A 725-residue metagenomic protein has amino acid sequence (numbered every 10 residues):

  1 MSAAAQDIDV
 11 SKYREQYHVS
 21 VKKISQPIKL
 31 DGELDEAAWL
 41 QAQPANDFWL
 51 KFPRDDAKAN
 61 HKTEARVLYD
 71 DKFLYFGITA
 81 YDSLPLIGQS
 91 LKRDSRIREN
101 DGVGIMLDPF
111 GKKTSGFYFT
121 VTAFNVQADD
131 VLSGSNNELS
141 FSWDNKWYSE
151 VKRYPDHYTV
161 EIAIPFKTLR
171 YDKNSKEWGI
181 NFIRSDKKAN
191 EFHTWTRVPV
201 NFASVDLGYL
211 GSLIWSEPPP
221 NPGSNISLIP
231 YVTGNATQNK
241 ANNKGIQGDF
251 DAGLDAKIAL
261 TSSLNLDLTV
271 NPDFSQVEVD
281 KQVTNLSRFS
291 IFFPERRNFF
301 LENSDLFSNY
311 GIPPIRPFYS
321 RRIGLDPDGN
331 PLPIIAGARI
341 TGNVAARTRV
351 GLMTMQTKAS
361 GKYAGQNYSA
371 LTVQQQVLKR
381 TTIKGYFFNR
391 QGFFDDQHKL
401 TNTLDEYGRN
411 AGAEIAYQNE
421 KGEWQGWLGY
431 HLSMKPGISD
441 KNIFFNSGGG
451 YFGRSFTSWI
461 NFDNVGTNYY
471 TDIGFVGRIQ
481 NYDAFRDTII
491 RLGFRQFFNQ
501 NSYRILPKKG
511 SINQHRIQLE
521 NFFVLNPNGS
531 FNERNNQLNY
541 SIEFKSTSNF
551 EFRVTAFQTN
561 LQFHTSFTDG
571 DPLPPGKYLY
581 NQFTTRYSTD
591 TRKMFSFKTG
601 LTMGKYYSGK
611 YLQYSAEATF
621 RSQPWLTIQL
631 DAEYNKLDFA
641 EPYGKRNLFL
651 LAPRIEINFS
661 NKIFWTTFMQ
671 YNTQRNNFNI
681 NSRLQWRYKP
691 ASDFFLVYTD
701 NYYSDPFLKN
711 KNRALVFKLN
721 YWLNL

Functional and structural regions predicted by a protein language model:
A4-Q375, K384-G385: Structural preference for beta-rich elements and adjacent junctions enriched in aromatics
E15-Q16, N60-K62, N100-G102, K146 (+14 more regions): Transmembrane beta-barrel architecture of outer-membrane proteins
Y81-D82, F110-K112, S185-K187, T233-T237 (+13 more regions): Short, glycine-/Ser/Thr-/acidic-enriched flexible segments
P85-K92, A128-V131, Y171-K173, E191 (+9 more regions): A short, polar/proline- and glycine-enriched secondary-structure boundary/capping micro-motif
N221-D267, V350, Y368-K435, P507-L519 (+4 more regions): Surface-exposed extracellular loop regions of Gram-negative outer-membrane beta-barrel proteins
N243-K244, S287, D328, A359-A364 (+4 more regions): Alpha-helix capping and helix-loop boundary segments enriched in small/acidic/polar residues
P333, T341, K421-L725: Exposed, low-structure sequence patches enriched in small/polar residues
